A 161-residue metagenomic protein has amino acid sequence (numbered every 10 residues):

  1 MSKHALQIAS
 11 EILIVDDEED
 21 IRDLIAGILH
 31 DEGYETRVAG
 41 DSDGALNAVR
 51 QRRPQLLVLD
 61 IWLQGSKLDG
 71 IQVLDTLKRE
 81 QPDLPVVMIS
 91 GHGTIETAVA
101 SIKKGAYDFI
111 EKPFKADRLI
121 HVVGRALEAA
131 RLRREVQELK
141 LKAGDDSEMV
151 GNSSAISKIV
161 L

Functional and structural regions predicted by a protein language model:
M1-L13: Non-catalytic signal-transmission and effector/linker regions of two-component phosphorelay proteins
D23-D31: Charged docking surfaces used in two-component/phosphorelay signaling
G33-S42, A48: Short hydrophobic/Thr-rich beta-strand motif most characteristic of the beta2 strand and flanking loop of CheY-like
N47, D69-P82, A100: Short amphipathic alpha-helix used as the core "switch/output" element in two-component signaling
R52-V58, L63: Active-site beta3 strand of CheY-like receiver
K140-L161: AAA+ ATPase active-site-proximal loops
